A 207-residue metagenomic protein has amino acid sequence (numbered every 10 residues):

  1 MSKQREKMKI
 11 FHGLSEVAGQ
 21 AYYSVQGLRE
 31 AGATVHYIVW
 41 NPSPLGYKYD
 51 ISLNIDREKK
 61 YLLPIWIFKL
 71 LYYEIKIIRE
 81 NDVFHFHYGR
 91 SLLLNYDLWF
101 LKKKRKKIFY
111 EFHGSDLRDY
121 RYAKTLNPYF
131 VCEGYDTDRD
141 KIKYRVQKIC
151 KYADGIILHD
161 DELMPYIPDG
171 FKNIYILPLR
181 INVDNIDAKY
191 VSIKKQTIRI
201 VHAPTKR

Functional and structural regions predicted by a protein language model:
M1-G46, R79: N-terminal subdomain of nucleotide-sugar transferases
K9-L14, I75-L94, K107-Y110: Short N-terminal targeting/anchoring amphipathic segment
Q20, H87, I156-D160: Replace "coordinates the UDP/GDP/TDP-sugar" with "coordinates nucleotide-activated sugar donors
D56-I75: Glycine-rich, highly charged phosphate/nucleotide-binding loops
Y72-R79, W99-K103, D119, N127-G155: Membrane-proximal helix-turn-helix segments that form the acceptor-binding/catalytic region of lipid-linked
V83-H85, L101-G134, I174-P178: Active-site proximal beta-strand in glycosyltransferases
E133-I193: Donor nucleotide-sugar binding/catalytic pocket of nucleotide-sugar-dependent glycosyltransferases
N185-R207: Conserved donor-binding/catalytic core segment of Leloir-type glycosyltransferases
